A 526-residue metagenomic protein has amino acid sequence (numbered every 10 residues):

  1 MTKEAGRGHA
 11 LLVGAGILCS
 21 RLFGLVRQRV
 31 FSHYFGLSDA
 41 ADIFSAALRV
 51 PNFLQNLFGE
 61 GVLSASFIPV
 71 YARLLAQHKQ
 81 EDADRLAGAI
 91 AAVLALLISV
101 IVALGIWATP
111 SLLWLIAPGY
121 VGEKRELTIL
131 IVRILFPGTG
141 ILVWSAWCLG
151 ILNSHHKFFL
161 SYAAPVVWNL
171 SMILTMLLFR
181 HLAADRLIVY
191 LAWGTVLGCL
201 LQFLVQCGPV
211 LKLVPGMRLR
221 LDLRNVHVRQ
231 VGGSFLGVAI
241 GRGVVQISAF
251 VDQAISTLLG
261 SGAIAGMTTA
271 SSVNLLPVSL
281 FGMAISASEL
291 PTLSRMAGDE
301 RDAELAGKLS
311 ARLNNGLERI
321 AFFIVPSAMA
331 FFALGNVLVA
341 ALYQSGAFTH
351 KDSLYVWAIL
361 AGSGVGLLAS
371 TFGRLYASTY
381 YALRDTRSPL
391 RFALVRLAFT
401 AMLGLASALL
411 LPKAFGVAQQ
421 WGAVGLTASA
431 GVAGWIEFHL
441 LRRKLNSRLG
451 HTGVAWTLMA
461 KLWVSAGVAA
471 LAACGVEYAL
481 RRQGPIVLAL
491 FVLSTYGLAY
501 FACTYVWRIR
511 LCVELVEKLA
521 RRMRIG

Functional and structural regions predicted by a protein language model:
M1-G526: Membrane-embedded alpha-helical bundles of multi-pass transporters/translocases, especially carrier/permease families
